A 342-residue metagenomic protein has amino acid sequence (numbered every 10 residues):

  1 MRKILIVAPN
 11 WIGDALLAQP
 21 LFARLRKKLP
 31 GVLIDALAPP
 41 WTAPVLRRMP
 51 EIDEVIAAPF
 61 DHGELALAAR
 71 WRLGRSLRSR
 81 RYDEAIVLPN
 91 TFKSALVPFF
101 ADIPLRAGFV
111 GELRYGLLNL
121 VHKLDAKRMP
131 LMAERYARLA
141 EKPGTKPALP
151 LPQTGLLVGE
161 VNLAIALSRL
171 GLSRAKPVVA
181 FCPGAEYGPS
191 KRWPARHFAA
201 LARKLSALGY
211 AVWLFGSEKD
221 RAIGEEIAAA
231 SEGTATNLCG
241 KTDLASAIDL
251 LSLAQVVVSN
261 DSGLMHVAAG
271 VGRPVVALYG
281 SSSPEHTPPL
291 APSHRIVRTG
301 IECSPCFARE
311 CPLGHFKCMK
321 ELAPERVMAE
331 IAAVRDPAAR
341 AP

Functional and structural regions predicted by a protein language model:
M1-P342: Catalytic machinery of carbohydrate-active enzymes, primarily nucleotide-sugar-dependent glycosyltransferases
